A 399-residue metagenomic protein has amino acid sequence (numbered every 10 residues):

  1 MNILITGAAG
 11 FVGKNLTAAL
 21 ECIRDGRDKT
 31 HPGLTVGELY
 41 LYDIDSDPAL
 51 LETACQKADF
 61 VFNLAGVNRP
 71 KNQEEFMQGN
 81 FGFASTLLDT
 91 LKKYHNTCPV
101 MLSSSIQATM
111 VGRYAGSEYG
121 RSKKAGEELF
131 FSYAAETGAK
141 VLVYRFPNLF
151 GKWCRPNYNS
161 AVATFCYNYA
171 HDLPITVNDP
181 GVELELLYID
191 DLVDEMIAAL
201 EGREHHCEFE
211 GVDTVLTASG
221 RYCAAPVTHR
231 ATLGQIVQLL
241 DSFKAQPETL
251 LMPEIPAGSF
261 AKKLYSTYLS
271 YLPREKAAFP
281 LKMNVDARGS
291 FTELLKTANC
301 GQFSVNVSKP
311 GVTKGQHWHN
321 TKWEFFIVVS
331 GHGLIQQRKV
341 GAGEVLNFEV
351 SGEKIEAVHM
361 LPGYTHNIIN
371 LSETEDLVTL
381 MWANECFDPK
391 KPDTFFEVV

Functional and structural regions predicted by a protein language model:
M1-G26: N-terminal Rossmann NAD(P)H-binding glycine-rich loop of SDR-like oxidoreductase domains
D45-T86, T90-K93, Q107-Y114: NAD(P)H-binding glycine-rich loop region in Rossmannoid oxidoreductase-like domains and their noncatalytic homologs
S85-E127, A134-T137, L142: Conserved Rossmann-fold NAD(P)-dependent oxidoreductase catalytic core, especially the SDR/UDP-sugar
E128-W153, L173-V182, T217: Conserved beta-loop-beta element that borders a ligand/cofactor-binding pocket
P147, T164-L187, C207, V215-P226: A conserved pocket-lining segment of Rossmann-fold NAD(P)-dependent short-chain dehydrogenase/reductase
P156-T164, G181-G202, H206, G234 (+1 more regions): Substrate-positioning beta->alpha
A198-M283: Mid/C-terminal beta-alpha module of Rossmann-like enzyme folds, strongest in SDR-family dehydrogenases/epimerases
E275-Q316: A short glycine-rich, His/Asp/Glu-containing loop-to-beta-strand
